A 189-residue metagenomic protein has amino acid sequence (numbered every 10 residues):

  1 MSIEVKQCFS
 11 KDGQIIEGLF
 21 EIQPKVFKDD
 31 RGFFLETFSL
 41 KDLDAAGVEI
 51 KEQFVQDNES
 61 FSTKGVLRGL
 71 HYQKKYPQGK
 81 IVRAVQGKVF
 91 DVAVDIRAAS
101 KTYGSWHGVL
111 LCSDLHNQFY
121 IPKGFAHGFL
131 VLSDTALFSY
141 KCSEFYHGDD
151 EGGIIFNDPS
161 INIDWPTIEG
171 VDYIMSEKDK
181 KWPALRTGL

Functional and structural regions predicted by a protein language model:
M1-D114, S133-T135, C142-L189: Non-catalytic, conserved peripheral segments adjacent to functional cores
F119, H127-L132, Y140: Short beta-strand His + acidic residue motifs that chelate non-heme Fe in jelly-roll/DSBH and cupin folds
